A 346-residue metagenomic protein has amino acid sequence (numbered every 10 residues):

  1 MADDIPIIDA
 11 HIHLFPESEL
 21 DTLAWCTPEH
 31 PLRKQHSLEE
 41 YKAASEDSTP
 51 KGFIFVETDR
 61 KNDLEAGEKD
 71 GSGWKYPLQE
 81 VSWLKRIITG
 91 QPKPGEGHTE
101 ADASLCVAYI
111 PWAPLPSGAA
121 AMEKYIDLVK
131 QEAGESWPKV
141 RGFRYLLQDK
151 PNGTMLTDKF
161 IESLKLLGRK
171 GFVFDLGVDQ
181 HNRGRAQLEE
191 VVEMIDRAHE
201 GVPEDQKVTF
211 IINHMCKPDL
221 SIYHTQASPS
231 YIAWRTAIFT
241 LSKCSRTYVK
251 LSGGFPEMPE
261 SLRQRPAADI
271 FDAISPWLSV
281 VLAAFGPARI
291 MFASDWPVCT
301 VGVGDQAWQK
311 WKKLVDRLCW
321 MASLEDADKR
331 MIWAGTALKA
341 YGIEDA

Functional and structural regions predicted by a protein language model:
M1-D4, K34-D47, A120-E135, A186-Q206 (+3 more regions): Short amphipathic alpha-helices and their capping/turn segments at secondary-structure boundaries
M1-E100, Q309-K313, M331, A346: An N-terminally biased module of ancient metal coordination in phosphate/nucleic-acid-related enzymes
P6-I8, I211, F292: Residue-level marker for buried hydrophobic side chains located in beta-strands that build the well-ordered beta-sheet
H11, F53, L84, Y109 (+7 more regions): Conserved, mostly hydrophobic/aromatic
D21-R33, K61-L78, T154, R183-Q187 (+3 more regions): Short, flexible/disordered intra-domain loops and linkers
A44-K51, I87-V107, E135-S136, L166-F172 (+3 more regions): A structural motif corresponding to the C-terminal end of an alpha-helix and its immediate exit/capping segment
E68-D196, E200, E204-K207, C216 (+2 more regions): Active-site gating/metal-coordination segments in enzymes
L220-A346: H/E-rich (His + Asp/Glu) clusters that bind or coordinate divalent metals
